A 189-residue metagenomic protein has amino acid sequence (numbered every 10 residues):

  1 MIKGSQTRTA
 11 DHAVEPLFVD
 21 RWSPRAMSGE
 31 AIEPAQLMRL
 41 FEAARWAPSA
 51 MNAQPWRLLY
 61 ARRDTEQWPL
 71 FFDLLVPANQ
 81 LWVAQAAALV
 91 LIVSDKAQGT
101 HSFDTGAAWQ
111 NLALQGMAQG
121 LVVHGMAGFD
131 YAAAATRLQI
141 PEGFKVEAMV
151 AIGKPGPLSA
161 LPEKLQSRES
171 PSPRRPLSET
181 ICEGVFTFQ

Functional and structural regions predicted by a protein language model:
M1-Q189: Acidic, surface-exposed loops and disordered segments
